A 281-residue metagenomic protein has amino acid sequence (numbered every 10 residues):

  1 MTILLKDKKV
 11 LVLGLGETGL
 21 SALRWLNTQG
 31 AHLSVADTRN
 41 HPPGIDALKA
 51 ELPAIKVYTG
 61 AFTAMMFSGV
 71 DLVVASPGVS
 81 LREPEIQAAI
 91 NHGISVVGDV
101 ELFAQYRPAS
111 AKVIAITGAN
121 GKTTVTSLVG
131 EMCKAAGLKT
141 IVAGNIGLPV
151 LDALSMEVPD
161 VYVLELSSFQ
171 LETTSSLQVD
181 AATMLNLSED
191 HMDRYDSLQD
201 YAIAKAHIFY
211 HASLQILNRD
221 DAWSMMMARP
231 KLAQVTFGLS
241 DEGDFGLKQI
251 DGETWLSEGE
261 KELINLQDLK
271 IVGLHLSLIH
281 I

Functional and structural regions predicted by a protein language model:
M1-G98, L102: N-terminal leader/targeting and accessory segments in enzymes
L4, K8, L13-L15, S197-Q199 (+1 more regions): Adenine nucleotide phosphate-binding catalytic loops in nucleotide-utilizing enzymes
L15, T38, G118-A119, N145 (+1 more regions): Cofactor-binding loop segments of dinucleotide-utilizing enzymes, especially the Rossmann-like FAD- and NAD(P)+-binding
T18, S76, S167-S168, G238: Short linear Ser/Thr-Pro motifs
R24-T28, K49, M65-S68, P77-R219 (+2 more regions): Phosphate-binding loop of NTP-binding sites
D37, T59-A61, G98-L102, R219 (+2 more regions): Beta-strand->loop->alpha-helix junctions that form or flank phosphate-binding loops in nucleotide-handling enzymes
V74, D193, H275: Glycosyltransferase donor-binding loop in the core domain
V96, H280-I281: Adenylate-forming
